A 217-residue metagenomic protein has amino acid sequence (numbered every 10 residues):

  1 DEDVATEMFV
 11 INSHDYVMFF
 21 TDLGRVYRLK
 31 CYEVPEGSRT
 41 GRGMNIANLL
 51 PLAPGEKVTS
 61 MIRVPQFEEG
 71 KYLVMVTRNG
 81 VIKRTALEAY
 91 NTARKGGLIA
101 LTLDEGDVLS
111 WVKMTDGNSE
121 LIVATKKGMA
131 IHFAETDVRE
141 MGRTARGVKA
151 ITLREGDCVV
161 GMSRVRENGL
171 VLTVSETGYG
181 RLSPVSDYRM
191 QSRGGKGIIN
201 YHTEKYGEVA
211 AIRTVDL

Functional and structural regions predicted by a protein language model:
D1-L217: Short, structured "edge-of-domain" segments at secondary-structure transitions
